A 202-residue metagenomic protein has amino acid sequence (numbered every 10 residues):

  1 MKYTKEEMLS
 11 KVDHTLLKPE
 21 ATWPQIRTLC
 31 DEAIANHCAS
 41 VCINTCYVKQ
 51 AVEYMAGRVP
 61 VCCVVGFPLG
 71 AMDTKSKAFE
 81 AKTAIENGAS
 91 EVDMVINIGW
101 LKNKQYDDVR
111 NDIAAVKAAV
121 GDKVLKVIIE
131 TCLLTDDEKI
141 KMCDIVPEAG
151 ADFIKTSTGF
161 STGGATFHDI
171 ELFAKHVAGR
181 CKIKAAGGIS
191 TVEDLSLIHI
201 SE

Functional and structural regions predicted by a protein language model:
M1-F79, E86, I145: Conserved N-terminal beta1-alpha1 strand-loop-helix module at the mouth
S10-V12, V41-I43, V61-V65, V92-M94 (+3 more regions): Hydrophobic faces of well-ordered beta-strands that scaffold small-molecule active sites in alpha/beta enzyme cores
C30, V48, A81, V92 (+4 more regions): Generic hydrophobic/aromatic pocket-lining and core-packing "Φ" positions
C30-C38, K123-K126, G150-K155, V177-K182: Short, surface-exposed connector motifs at secondary-structure boundaries
I43-R58, M72-S76, G99-V116, L134-K139 (+1 more regions): Active-site-adjacent beta->alpha loops and helix N-cap segments on the catalytic face of soluble alpha/beta enzymes
T45, V64-K75, I129-T135, G164 (+1 more regions): Glycine-rich beta-to-alpha transition loops that act as phosphate-gripper elements at the mouths of alpha/beta enzyme
F79-A81, E86-E130: Hydrophobic, well-structured mid-protein blocks that either form specific transmembrane helices
H199-E202: Conserved small/polar residues in nucleotide/adenosyl-binding loops
